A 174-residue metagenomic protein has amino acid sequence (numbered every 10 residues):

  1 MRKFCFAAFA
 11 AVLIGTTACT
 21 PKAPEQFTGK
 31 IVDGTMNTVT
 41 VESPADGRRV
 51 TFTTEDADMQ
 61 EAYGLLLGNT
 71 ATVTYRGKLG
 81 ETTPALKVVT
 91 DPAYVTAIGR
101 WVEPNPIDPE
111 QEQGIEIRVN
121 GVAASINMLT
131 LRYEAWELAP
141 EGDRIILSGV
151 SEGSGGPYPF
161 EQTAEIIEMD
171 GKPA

Functional and structural regions predicted by a protein language model:
M1-F4: Positively charged n-region of N-terminal signal peptides that target proteins for export
G15-A18: C-terminal motif of bacterial Sec signal peptides marking the signal peptidase cleavage site
T20-N37: Structural detector for short beta-strands of small beta-barrel domains
G29-I31, W101, W136: Conserved hydrophobic positions within beta-strands
G34-M36, A45, G64-T70, A97 (+3 more regions): Short, solvent-exposed coil/turn segments at beta-strand boundaries
M36-F52: OB-fold (S1/OB) nucleic-acid-binding surfaces
D56-V95, E103-Q111, S148-A174: Beta-sheet ligand-binding and adhesion/scaffold domains
I107-S154: N-terminal glycine/threonine-rich, aromatic-flanked beta-hairpin/loop signature
